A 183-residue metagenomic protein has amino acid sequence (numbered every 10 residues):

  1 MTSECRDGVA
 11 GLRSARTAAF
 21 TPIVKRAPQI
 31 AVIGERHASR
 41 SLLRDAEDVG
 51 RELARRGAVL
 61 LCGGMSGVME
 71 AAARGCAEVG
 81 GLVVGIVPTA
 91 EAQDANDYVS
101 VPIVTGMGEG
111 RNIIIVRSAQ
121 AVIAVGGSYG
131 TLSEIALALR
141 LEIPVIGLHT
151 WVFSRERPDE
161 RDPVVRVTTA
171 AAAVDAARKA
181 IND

Functional and structural regions predicted by a protein language model:
R16-V84: Glycine-rich beta-alpha loop segments
G34-H37, E109-A173: C-terminal binding/interaction regions
M65-S66, P88-E91, T150-F153: Short, ordered loop/turn segments at secondary-structure junctions
G80-P88, V101-V104, P144-L148, R166-V167: Short hydrophobic/aromatic-enriched beta-strand-loop microsegments
I86-V122: Glycine-rich oxoanion-binding loops at beta->alpha junctions
A177-D183: Short, hydrophobic alpha-helical segments
